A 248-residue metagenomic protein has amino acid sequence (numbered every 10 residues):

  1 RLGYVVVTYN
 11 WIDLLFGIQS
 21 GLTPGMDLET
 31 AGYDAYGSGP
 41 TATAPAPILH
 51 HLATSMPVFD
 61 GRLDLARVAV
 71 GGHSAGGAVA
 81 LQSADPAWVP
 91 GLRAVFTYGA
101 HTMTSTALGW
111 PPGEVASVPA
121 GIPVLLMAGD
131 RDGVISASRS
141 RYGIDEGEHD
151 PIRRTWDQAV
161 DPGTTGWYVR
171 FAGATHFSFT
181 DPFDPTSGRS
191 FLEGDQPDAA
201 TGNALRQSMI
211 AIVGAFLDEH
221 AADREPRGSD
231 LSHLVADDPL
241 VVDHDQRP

Functional and structural regions predicted by a protein language model:
R1-F16: Short amphipathic alpha-helix adjacent to the substrate-entry channel of hydrolases
P24-L65, Q82: Alpha/beta-hydrolase active-site loop
R67-A69, A94: Residue in the alpha/beta-hydrolase core beta-strand immediately N-terminal to the catalytic nucleophile
G72-G76, A80: Gly/Ala-rich beta-loop-alpha elbow adjacent to hydrolase catalytic centers
V79-S83, I135: Hydrolases whose catalytic domains are alpha/beta-hydrolase-1, hotdog thioesterase, or metallo-beta-lactamase-like
S83-R93: Conserved hydrolase catalytic core segment
L92-G173: The feature captures the conserved acid-bearing segment of alpha/beta-hydrolase catalytic domains
F171-H176, D181-P248: Alpha/beta-hydrolase-fold serine-hydrolase catalytic core, especially in secreted/extracellular enzymes
